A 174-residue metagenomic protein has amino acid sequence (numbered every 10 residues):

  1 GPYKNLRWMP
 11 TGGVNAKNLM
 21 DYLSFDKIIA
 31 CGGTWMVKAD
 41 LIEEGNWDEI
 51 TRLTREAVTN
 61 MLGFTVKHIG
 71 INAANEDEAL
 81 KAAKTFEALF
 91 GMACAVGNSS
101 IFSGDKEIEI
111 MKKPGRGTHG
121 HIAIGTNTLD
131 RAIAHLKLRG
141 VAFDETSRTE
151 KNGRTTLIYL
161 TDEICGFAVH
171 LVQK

Functional and structural regions predicted by a protein language model:
G1-K4, V14-I29: Catalytic cores of alpha/beta
G1-L6, T51-M61: Alpha-helix-loop-beta-strand connector modules within alpha/beta enzyme cores
L6-G12, I29-G33, I69, I122: Hydrophobic faces of well-ordered beta-strands that scaffold small-molecule active sites in alpha/beta enzyme cores
D21-Y22, E56, H135: Well-formed, non-transmembrane alpha-helical positions, independent of function
K27-I50: Glycine-rich phosphate-binding active-site loops on the catalytic face of alpha/beta enzymes
T51-R52, I108-K112, K137-K174: Vicinal oxygen chelate
V58-A83, G117-I124: N-terminal beta-strand motif that seeds the catalytic metal site of vicinal oxygen chelate
G70-E109, R131-A134, L138, E150-N152 (+2 more regions): Core segments of cupin and vicinal oxygen chelate
